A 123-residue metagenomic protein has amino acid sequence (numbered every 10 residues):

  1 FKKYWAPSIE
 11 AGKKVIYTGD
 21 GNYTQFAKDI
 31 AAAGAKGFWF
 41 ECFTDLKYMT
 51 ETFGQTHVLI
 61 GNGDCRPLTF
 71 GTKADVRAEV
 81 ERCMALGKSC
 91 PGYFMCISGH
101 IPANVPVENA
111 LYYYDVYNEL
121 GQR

Functional and structural regions predicted by a protein language model:
F1-R123: Active-site loop segments of alpha/beta catalytic cores
